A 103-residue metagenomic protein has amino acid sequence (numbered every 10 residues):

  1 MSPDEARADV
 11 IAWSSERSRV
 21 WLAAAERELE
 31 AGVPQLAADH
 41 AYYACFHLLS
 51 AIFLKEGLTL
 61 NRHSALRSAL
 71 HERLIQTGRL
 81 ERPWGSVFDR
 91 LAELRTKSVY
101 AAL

Functional and structural regions predicted by a protein language model:
M1-L103: Terminal alpha-helical segments
